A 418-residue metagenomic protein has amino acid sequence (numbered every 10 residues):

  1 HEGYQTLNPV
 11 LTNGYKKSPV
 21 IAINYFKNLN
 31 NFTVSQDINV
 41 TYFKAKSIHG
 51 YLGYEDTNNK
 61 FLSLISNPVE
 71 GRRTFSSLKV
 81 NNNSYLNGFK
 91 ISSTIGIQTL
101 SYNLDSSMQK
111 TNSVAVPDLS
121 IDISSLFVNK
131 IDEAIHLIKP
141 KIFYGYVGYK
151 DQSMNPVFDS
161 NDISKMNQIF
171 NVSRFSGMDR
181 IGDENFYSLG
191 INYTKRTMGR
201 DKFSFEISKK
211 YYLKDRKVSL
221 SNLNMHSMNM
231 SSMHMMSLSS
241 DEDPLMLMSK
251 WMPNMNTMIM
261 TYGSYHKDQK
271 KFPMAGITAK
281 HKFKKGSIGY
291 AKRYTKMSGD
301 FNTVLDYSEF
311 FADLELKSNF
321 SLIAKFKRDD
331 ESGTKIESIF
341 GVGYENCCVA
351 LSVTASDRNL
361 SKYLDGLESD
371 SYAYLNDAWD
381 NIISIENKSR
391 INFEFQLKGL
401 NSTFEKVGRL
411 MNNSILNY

Functional and structural regions predicted by a protein language model:
H1-Y418: Outer-membrane beta-barrel proteins and related beta-barrel translocases across Gram-negative bacteria
